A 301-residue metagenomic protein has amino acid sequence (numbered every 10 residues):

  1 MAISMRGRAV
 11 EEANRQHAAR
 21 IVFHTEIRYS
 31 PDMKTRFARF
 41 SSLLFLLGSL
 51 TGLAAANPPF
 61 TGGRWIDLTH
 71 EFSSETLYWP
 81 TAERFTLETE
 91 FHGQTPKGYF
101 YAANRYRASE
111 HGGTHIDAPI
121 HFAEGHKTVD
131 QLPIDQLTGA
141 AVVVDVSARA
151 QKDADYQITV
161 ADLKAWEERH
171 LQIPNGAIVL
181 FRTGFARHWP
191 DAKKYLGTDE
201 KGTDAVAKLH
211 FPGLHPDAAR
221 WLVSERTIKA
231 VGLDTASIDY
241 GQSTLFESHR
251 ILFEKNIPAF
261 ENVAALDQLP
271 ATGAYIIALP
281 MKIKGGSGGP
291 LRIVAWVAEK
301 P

Functional and structural regions predicted by a protein language model:
R6-G7, E11, I21: Short, low-complexity, intrinsically disordered N-terminal modules that encode targeting/processing signals
S30-L43: Bacterial N-terminal signal peptides that target proteins for export
S41-G52: Bacterial N-terminal signal peptides
A55-P301: Active-/binding-site microenvironments in catalytic and ligand-binding cores
